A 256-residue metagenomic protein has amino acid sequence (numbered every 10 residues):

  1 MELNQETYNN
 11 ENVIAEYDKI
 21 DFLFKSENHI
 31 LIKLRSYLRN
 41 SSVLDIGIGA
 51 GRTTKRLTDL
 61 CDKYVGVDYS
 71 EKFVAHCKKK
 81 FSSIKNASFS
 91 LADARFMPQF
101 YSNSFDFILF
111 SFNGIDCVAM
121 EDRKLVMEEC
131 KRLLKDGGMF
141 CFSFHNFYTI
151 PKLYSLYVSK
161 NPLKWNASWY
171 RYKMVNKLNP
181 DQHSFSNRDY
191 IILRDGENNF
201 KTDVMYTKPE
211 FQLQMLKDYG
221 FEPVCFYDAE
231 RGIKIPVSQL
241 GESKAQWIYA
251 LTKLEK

Functional and structural regions predicted by a protein language model:
M1-R39, R56, A245: Conserved class I S-adenosyl-L-methionine
N40-G49: Conserved class I S-adenosyl-L-methionine
R52-F96: Class I SAM-dependent methyltransferase SAM/SAH-binding core
P98-F107: A short acidic, Gly/Pro-enriched loop at the edge of an enzyme's catalytic core that lines a small-molecule cofactor
D106-E121: A short SAM/SAH-binding and catalytic strip from SAM-dependent methyltransferases
K124-D136: A short glycine-rich, Lys/Arg-flanked "PGG" loop and its adjoining helix->strand segment in the class I
S143, F147-M215: SAM-dependent methyltransferase
P236-K256: Core SAM-dependent methyltransferase catalytic element
